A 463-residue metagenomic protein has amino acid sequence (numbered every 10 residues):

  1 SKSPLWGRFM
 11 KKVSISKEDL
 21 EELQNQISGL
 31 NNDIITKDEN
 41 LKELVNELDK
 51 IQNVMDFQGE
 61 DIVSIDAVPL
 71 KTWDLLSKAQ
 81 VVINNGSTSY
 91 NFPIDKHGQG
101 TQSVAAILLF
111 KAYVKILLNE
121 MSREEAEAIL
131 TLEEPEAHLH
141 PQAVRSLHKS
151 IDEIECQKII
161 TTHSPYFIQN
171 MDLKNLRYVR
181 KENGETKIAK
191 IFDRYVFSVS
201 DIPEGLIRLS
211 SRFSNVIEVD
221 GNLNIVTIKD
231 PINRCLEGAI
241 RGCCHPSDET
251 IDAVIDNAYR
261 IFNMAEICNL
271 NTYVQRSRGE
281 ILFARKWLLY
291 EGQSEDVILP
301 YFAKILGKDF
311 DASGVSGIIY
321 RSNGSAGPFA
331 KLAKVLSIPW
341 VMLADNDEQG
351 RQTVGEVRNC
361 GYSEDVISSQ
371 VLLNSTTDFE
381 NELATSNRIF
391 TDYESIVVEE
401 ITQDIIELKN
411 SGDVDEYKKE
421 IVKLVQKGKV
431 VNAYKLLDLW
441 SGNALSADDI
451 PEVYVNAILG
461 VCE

Functional and structural regions predicted by a protein language model:
S1-A105, L109-L132: Extended helical coiled-coil dimerization/tether regions that scaffold and oligomerize large DNA-maintenance assemblies
L5, E47, A106-L109, S146-S150 (+5 more regions): Alpha-helical scaffold elements adjacent to nucleotide-binding pockets in ATP/GTP-utilizing enzyme cores
S14, N31-K42, E134-H138, Y320 (+3 more regions): Generic amphipathic alpha-helical segments used as scaffolds and interaction surfaces in large, multi-domain proteins
E39, E43, G100-Q102, Q142 (+6 more regions): Generic recognition of stable, solvent-exposed alpha-helical segments in well-folded globular domains
A67, T162-S164, F329: Short beta-alpha junctions and helix-cap segments that line functional grooves
S77, G100-T101, E125, E153-E155 (+4 more regions): Short, well-ordered loop/turn elements at secondary-structure boundaries
V82-D256, R260, M264, C268-T272 (+3 more regions): Switch/communication elements of ASCE P-loop NTPase nucleotide-binding domains
I207-L289, Q293-E463: Acidic, Mg2+-coordinating catalytic modules of nucleic-acid enzymes
